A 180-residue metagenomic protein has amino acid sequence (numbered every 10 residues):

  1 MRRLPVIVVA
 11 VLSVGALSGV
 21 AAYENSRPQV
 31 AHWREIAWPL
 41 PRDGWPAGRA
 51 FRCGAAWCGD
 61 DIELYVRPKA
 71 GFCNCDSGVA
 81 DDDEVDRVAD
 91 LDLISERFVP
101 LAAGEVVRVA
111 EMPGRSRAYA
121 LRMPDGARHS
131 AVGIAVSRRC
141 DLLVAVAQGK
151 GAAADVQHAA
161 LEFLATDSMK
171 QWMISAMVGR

Functional and structural regions predicted by a protein language model:
R3-A22: Hydrophobic membrane-insertion alpha-helices, especially the h-region of bacterial N-terminal signal peptides
Y23-A37: Ser/Thr/Pro/Gly-rich low-complexity linker/stalk segments immediately outside membranes or between
W33, A37-L40, G44-A47, F98-L101 (+2 more regions): Short glycine-aromatic motifs
A37-D86: Secretory pathway targeting signatures of secreted, lumenal, and periplasmic proteins
R67-G71, L121-G126, V136-C140, V146-A152: Short, flexible beta-strand-to-coil junctions
G71-A110: Mature extracytoplasmic domains of secretory-pathway proteins
S95-R138: Signature of long, low-cysteine stretches enriched in small and polar/charged residues
R139-R180: Surface-exposed amphipathic alpha-helical segments
